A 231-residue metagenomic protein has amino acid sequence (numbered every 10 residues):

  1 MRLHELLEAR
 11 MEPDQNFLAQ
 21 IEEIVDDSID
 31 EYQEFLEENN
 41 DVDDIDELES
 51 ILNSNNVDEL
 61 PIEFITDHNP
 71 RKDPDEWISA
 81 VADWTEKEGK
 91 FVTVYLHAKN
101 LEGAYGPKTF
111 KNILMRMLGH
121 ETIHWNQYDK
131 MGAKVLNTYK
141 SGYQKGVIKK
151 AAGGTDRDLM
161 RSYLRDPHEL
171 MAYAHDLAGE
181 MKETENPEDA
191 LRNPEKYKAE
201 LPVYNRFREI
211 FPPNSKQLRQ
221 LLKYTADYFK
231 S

Functional and structural regions predicted by a protein language model:
L3-A9, E38, K150: Proteolytic processing junctions in secreted/extracellular precursors, especially proprotein convertase/trypsin-like
M11-D26, E37-D43, I62, W84 (+5 more regions): Compositionally biased low-complexity segments enriched in polar/charged residues
E22, S28-Y32, A151-S231: Long, well-structured alpha-helical subdomains associated with metal-dependent extracellular/ecto-lumenal hydrolases
V25-E59: Zn2+-dependent metallopeptidase catalytic core
E49-D83: Amphipathic, interaction-prone secondary-structure segments
R71-I113, T122-D129: Active-site scaffold of zinc-dependent metalloenzymes
N112, Y128-S162: Post-HEXXH active-site segment of zinc metalloproteases
M117, T122-W125, M131-T138, M181: Catalytic phosphate/metal-binding cores of nucleic-acid and nucleotide-processing enzymes, i.e., regions that mediate
